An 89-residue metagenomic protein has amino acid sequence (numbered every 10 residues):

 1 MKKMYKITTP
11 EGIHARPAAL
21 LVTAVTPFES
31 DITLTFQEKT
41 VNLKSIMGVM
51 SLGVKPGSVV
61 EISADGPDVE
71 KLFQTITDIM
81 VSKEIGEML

Functional and structural regions predicted by a protein language model:
M1-K2: Absolute protein N-terminus
K6-P56: Compact, glycine-rich, soluble single-domain proteins
G53-L89: C-terminal structural segments of small proteins and small subunits
